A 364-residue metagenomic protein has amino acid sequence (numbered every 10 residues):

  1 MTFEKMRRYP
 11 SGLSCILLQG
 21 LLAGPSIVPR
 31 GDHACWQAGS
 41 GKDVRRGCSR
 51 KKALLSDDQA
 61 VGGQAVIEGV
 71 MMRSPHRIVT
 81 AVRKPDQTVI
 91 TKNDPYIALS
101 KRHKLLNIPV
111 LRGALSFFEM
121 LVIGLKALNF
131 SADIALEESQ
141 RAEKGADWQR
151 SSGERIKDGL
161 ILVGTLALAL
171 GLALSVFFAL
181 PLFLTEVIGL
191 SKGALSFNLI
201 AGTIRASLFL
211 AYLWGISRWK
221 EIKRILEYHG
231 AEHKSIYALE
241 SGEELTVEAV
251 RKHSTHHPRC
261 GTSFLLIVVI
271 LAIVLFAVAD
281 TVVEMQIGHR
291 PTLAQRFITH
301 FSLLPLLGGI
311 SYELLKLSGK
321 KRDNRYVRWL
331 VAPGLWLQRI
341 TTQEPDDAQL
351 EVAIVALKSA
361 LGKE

Functional and structural regions predicted by a protein language model:
I16-P29, W36, G41-E143: Divalent-cation
R50-G62, V66, V70-M72, T80 (+4 more regions): Polar-ligand-bearing catalytic/cofactor-coordination segments of membrane-embedded or membrane-tethered inner-membrane
I108-F130, I200-L226, L304-L317: Hydrophobic alpha-helical membrane-embedded segments
F130-I134, A169-G193, V268-R296, Y312: Juxtamembrane "helix exit" motif at the C-terminal ends of alpha-helical transmembrane segments in multi-pass membrane
L136-E154, D158, L162, S175-A194: Hydrophobic transmembrane alpha-helix segments characteristic of membrane transport and insertion machinery
I156-S175, H253-V278: Transmembrane alpha-helical segments and their cytosolic interface motifs in multi-pass membrane proteins
A194-I204, R290-L303: Hydrophobic alpha-helical transmembrane segments
